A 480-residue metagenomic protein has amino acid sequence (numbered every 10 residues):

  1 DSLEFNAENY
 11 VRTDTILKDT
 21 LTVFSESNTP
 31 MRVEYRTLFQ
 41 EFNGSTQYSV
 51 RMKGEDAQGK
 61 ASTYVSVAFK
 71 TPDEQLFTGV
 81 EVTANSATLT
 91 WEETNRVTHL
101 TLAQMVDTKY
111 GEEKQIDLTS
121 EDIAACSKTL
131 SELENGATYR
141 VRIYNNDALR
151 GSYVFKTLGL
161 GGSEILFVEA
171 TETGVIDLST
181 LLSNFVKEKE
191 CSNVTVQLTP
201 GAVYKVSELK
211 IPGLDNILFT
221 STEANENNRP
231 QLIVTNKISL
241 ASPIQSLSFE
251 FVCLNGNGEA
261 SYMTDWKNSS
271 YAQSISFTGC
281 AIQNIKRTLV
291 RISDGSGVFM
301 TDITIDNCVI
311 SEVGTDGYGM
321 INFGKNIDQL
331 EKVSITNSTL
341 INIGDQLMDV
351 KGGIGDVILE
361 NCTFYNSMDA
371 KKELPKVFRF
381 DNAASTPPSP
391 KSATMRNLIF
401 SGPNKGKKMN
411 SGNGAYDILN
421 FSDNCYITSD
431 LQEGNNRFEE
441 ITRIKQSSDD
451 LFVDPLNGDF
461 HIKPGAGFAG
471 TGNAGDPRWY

Functional and structural regions predicted by a protein language model:
D1, N85-T98: Conserved aromatic anchor
S2-S45, L102-E134: Recognizes extended acidic, P/S/T-rich segments that occur within or adjacent to Ig-like beta-sandwich modules
N43-S45, G136, N193, G201: Beta-strand-connecting loops/turns
G44, E55-Q75, S127, N135 (+1 more regions): Extracellular fibronectin type III
Y48-M52, Y139, I143: Hydrophobic/tyrosine-rich beta-strand signature of extracellular beta-sandwich/beta-rich modules, prominently
S152-N184, L451-D454: Right-handed parallel beta-helix/beta-solenoid
T171-S179, E190-I217, A224-T235: N-terminal extracellular ligand-recognition/capping segment immediately after the signal peptide
K210-I211, D215-D459, A466-G472, D476-Y480: Extracellular beta-rich repeat passengers
